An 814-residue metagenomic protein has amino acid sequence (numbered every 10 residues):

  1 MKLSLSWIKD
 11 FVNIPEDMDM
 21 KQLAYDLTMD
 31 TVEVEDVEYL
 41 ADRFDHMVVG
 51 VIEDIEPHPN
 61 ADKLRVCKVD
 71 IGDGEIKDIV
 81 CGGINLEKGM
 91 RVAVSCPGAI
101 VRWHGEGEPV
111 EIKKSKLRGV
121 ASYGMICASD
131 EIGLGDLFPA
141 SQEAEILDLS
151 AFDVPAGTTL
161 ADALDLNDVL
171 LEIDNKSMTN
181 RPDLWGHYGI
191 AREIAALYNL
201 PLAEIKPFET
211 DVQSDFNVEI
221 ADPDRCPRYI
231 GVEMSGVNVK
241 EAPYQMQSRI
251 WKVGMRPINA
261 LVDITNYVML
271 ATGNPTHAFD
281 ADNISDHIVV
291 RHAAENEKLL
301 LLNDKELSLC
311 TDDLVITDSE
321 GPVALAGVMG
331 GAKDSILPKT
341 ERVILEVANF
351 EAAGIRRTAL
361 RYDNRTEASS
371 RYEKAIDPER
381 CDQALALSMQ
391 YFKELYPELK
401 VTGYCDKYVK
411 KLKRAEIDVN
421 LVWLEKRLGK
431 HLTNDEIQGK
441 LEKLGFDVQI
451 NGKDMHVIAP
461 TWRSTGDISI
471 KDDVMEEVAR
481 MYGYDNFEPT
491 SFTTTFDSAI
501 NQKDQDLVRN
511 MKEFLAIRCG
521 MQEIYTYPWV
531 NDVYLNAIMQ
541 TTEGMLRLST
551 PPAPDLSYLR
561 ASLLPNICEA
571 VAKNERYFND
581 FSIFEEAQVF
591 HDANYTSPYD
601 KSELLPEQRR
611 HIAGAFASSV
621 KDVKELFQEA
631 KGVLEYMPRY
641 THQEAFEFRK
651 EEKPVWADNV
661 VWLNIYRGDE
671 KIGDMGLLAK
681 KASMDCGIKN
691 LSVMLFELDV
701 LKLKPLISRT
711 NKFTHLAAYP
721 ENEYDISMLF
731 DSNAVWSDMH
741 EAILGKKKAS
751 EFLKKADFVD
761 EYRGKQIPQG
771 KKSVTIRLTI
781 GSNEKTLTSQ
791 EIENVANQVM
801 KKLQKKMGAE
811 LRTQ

Functional and structural regions predicted by a protein language model:
M1-F208, I344, R361-D363, E367 (+4 more regions): Phosphate-backbone binding interfaces of nucleic-acid-interacting proteins
K2, K443-F446, H456, D600 (+2 more regions): A carboxyl-terminal module marker
S4, L23, Y39, P57 (+3 more regions): Glycine/proline-enriched, intrinsically flexible loops and inter-domain linkers
A41-D45, T210-D211, V268, H456-I458 (+4 more regions): Beta-rich nucleic-acid/ligand-interaction surfaces
V48-I79, S248, T265-K333: Conserved mixed alpha/beta core segments that line enzyme active sites in large multi-domain catalysts
R118-G133, S141-A144, D165-N167, V315-K413 (+2 more regions): Mobile "lid/hinge" segments at catalytic clefts and subdomain interfaces of large enzymes
Y198-I220, Y396-L424, H431: Terminal amphipathic helices with adjacent charged low-complexity linkers/tails
I417-F584, R777-N783, L787, E791-Q814: Extended, well-folded interaction surfaces typified by the phenylalanyl-tRNA synthetase beta subunit core
